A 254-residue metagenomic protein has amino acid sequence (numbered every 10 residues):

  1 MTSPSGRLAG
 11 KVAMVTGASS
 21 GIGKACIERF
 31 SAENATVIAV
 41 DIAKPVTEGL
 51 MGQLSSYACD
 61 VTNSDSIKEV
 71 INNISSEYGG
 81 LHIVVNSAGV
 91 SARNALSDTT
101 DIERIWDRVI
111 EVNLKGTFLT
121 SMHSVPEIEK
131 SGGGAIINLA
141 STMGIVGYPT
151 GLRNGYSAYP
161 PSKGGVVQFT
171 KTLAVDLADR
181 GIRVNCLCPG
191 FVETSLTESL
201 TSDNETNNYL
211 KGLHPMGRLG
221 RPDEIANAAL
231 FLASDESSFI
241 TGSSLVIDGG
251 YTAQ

Functional and structural regions predicted by a protein language model:
T2-S5, V146, N154, L230 (+1 more regions): Short C-terminal tail/terminal secondary-structure segment of NAD(P)H-dependent dehydrogenase/reductase domains
V12, S19-S20: Conserved glycine-rich cofactor-binding loop
K68, S91-D107, Y148-A158, E198-S202: Conserved mid-core segment of classical short-chain dehydrogenase/reductases
S121-M122, K171: A short, exposed helix-loop element centered on a Lys and neighboring polar residues
I137-G165, T170-K171, V175-D179: Catalytic loop of short-chain dehydrogenase/reductase
V167, C186, N208-E236, I240 (+1 more regions): C-terminal helical subdomain
A178, R183, I240-G242: Short, small/polar-rich loop/turn modules that mediate ligand/substrate recognition or access, typified
